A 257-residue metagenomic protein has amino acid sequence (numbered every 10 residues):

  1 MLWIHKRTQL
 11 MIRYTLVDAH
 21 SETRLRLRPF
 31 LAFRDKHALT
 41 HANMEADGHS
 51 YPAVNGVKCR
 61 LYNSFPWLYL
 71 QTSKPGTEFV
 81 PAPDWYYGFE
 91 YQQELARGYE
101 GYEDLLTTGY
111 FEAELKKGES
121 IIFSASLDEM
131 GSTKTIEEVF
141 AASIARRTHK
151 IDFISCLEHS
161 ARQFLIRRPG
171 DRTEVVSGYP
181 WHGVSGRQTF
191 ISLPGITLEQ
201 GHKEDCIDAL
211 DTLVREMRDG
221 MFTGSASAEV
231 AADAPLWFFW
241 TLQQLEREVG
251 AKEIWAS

Functional and structural regions predicted by a protein language model:
M1-S257: Acidic, mature catalytic/reactive cores of soluble proteins
